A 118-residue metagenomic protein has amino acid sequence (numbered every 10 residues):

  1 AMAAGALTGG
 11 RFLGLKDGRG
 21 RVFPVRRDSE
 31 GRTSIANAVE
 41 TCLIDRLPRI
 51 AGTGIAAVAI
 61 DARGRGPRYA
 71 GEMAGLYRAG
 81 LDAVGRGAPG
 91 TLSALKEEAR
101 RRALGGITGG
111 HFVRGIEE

Functional and structural regions predicted by a protein language model:
A1-E118: Active-site pocket-lining/capping segments in soluble small-molecule metabolic enzymes
